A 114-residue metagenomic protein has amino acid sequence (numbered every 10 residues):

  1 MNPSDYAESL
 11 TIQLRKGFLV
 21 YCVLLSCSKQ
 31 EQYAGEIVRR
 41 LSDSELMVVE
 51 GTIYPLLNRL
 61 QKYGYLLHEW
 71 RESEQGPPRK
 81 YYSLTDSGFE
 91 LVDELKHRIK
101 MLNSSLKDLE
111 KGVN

Functional and structural regions predicted by a protein language model:
M1-I12: Short, Lys/Arg-enriched N-terminal segment that forms or immediately precedes the first helix of a structured domain
T11-T52, R71: N-terminal helix-turn-helix DNA-binding core of bacterial DNA-binding proteins
E31-A34, Q61, P78-R79: A generic structural signal for ordered secondary structure
Y54-R59: Short, hydrophobic-biased segments on the C-terminal half of alpha helices that form "recognition helices"
G64: Glycine-centered, phosphate/nucleic-acid-interacting loop/turn motifs that mediate DNA/RNA or nucleotide
E74, P78-K96: Basic, amphipathic "hinge/linker" alpha-helix immediately C-terminal to the N-terminal HTH DNA-binding motif
E90-N114: Amphipathic alpha-helical dimerization/coiled-coil segments that flank or bridge DNA-binding/regulatory modules
